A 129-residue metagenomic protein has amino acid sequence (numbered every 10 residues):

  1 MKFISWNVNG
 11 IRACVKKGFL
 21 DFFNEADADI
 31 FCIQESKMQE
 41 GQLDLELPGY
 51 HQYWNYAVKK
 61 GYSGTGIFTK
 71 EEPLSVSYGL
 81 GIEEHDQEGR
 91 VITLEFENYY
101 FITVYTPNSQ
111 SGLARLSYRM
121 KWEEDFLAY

Functional and structural regions predicted by a protein language model:
M1-L47, A57, Y62: N-terminal, active-site-proximal structural segment of metallo-dependent hydrolase catalytic domains
S5, G18-I33, G81, H85 (+3 more regions): Glycosyltransferase catalytic domains, chiefly GT-A lineage
W6-A13, G79-I82, Y118-M120: Short, flexible loop segments at the rims of nucleotide/cofactor-binding pockets, characterized by
K37, L43-A114: Structured beta-strand-rich core segments of catalytic domains in phosphoester-bond hydrolases
L116-Y129: A long, amphipathic alpha-helix that forms part of the scaffold/cap immediately adjacent to metal-dependent active
